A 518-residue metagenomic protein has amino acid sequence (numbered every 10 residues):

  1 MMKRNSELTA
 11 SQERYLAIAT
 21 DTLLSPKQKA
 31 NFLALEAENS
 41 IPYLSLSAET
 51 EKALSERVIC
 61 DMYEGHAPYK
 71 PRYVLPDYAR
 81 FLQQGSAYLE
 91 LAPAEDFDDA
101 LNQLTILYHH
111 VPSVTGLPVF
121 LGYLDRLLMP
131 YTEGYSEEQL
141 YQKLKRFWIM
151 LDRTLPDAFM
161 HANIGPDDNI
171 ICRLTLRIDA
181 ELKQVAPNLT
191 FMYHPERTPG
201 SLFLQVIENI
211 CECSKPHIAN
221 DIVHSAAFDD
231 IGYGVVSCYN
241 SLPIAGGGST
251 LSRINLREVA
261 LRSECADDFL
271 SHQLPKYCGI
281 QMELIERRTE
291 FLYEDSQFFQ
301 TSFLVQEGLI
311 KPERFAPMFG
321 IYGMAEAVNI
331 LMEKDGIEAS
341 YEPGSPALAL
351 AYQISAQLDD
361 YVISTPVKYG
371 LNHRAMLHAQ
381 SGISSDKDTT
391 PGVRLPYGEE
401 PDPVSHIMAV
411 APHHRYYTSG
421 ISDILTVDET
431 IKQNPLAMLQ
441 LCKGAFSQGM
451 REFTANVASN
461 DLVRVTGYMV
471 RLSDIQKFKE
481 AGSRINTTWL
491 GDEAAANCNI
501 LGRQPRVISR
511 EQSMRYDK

Functional and structural regions predicted by a protein language model:
M2-E313, K334, S340-G344, D360-K518: Conserved catalytic cores of very large enzyme subunits
G122, I321-Y322, Y352: Non-catalytic, well-ordered alpha-helical scaffold segments
K311-A327: Conserved phosphate/anionic-ligand binding catalytic regions in large, soluble enzymes, centered on
E326-K334: Well-ordered alpha-helical scaffold segments within catalytic/enzyme domains
A351-D359: Short amphipathic alpha-helical coiled-coil/interface segments
